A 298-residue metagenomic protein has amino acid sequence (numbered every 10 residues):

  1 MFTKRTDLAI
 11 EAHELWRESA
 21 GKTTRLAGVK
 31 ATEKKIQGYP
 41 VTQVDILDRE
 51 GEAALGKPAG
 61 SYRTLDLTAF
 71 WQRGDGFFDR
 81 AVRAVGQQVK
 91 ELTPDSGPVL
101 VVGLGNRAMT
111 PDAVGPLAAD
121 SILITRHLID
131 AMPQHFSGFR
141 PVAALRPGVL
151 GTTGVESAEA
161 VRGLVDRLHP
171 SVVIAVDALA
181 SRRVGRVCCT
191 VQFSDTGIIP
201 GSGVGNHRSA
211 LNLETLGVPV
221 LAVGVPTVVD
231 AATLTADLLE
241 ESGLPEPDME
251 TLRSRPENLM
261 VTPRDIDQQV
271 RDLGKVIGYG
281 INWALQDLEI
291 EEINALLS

Functional and structural regions predicted by a protein language model:
M1-A59: N-terminal amphipathic/basic leader segments beginning at the initiator methionine
E50-P94: An N-terminal, well-structured beta->alpha segment
G60, G76, R80, A84 (+5 more regions): Conserved active-site and cofactor/substrate-binding residues in soluble primary-metabolism enzymes
D66-T68, P98-M109, A144-G148: Short glycine-rich or small-residue beta-strand-to-loop segments that form or flank ligand, phosphate, metal/Fe-S
L104-D112, G151, A178-R182: Gly/Ser/Thr-rich loops at beta-strand to alpha-helix junctions that form or flank small-molecule/cofactor-binding
N106-R140, A144: Glycine-rich phosphate/diphosphate-binding loop of Rossmann-like nucleotide-binding domains
S137-V165, H169: A structural-propensity feature for long, helix-poor, extended segments
L145-R146, A175-S298: A structural signal for small-residue-enriched, beta-sheet-centric alpha/beta enzyme cores and oligomeric scaffold folds
